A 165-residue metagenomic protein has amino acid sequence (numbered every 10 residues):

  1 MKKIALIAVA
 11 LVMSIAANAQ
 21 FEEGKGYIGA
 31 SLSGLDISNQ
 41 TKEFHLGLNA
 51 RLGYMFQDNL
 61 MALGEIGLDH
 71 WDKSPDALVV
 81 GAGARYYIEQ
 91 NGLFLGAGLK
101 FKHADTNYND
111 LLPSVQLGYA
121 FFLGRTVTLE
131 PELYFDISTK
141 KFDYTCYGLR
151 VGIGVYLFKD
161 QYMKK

Functional and structural regions predicted by a protein language model:
M1-K25, F158-K165: Cleavable N-terminal export/targeting peptides
F21, L35, F121-L123, L157: Short, aromatic- and cysteine-enriched interfacial helices/patches that mediate contacts at lipid membranes
F21-S38: Short N-terminal segments immediately surrounding and downstream of signal-peptide cleavage
G24-G26, K42-L48, D76-V80, N91 (+3 more regions): Residues that define the transmembrane beta-barrel architecture of outer-membrane proteins
L35-R51, E65: Surface-exposed strand-loop-strand hairpins of Gram-negative outer-membrane beta-barrel proteins
L35-T41, D69-K73, H103-Y108, S138-F142: Outer-membrane beta-barrel domain signature
G53-L133, V155: Gram-negative (and chloroplast) outer-membrane scaffold detector with strong preference for beta-barrel transmembrane
F94, F121, Y144-K165: Outer-membrane beta-barrel "beta-signal"
